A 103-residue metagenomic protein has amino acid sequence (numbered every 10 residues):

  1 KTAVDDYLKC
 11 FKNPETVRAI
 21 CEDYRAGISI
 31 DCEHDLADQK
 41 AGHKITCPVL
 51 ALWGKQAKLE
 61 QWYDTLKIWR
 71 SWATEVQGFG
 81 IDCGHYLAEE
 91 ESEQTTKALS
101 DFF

Functional and structural regions predicted by a protein language model:
K1-W72, Q77-G80: Conserved serine/cysteine hydrolase catalytic core
E75-F103: Catalytic active-site module of serine/aspartate enzymes centered on a nucleophile-bearing elbow/loop
